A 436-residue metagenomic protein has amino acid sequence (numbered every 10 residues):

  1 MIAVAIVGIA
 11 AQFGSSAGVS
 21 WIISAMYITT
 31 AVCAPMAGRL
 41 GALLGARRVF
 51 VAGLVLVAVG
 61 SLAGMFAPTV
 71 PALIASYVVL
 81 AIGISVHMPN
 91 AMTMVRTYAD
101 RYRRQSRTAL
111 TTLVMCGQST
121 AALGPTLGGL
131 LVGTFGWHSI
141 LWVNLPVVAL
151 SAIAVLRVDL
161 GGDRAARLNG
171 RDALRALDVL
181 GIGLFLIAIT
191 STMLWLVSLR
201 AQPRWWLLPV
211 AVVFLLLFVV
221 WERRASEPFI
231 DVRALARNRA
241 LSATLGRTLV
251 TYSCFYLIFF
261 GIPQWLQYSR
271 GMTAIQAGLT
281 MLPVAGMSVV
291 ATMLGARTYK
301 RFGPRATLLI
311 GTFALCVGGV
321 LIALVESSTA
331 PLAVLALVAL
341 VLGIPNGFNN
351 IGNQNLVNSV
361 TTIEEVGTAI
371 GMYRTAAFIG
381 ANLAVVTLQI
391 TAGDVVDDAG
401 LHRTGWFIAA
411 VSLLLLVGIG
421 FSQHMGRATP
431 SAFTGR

Functional and structural regions predicted by a protein language model:
M1-I6, G14-M26, T30-G38, L43-G60 (+4 more regions): 12-transmembrane solute porter fold
I6, T120-V132, G136, T192 (+4 more regions): Small-residue (Gly/Pro/Ala) motifs that create kinks and tight helix-helix packing interfaces
I28, V55-L62, S119, V132 (+6 more regions): Hydrophobic alpha-helical transmembrane segments of multipass integral membrane proteins
G38-R175: Helix-loop-helix hairpins in multi-pass membrane proteins, especially solute transporters
G53, L110, G181-L184, L207-V210 (+2 more regions): Hydrophobic alpha-helical transmembrane segments of polytopic
T69, Q105-S106, G136, P203 (+3 more regions): Membrane-helix interface segments
G133-R247, C254: Hydrophobic transmembrane-helix bundles of small-molecule transporters
